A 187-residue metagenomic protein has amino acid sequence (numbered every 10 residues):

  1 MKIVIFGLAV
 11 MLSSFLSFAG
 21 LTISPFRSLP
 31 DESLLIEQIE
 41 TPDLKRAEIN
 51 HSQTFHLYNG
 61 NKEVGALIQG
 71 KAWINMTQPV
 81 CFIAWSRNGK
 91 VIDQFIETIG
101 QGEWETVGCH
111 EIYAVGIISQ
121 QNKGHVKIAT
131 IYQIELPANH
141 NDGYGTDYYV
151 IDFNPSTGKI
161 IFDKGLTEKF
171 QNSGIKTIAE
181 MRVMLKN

Functional and structural regions predicted by a protein language model:
M1-I5: Positively charged n-region of N-terminal signal peptides that target proteins for export
S13-S17: N-terminal signal peptide c-region/cleavage motif recognized by signal peptidases
G20-N187: Exposed acidic/polar residues on beta-strands and adjacent loops within beta-sheet cores, strongest in beta-propeller
